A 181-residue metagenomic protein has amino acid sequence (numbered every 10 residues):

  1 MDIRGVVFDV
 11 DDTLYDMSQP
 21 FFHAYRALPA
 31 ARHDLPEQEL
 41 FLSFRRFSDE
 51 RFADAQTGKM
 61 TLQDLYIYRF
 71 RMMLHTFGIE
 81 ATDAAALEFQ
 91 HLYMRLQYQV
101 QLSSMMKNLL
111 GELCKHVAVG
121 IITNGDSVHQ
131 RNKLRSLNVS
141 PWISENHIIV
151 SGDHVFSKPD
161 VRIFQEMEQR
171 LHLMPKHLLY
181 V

Functional and structural regions predicted by a protein language model:
D2-V10, L14-S104: N-terminal helical cap/lid subdomain that shapes the substrate entry/recognition surface in HAD-like hydrolases
L14, H129, I163: Conserved short alpha-helix immediately C-terminal to the canonical SAM/SAH-binding motif I of Rossmann-like
F22-R26, L137-S140, M167: Glycine-rich, phosphate-binding/catalytic loops in enzymes
T82, P141-H147, P175-L179: Short acidic capping loops at alpha-helix termini that bridge into adjacent secondary structure
E88-V100, M106-L137, H147-S151: Substrate-recognition element of Asp-dependent hydrolases with the DxDx(T/V) motif
F156-V181: Conserved Lys-Pro-Asp/Glu-containing loop-to-beta segment of HAD-superfamily phosphomonoesterases, centered on
